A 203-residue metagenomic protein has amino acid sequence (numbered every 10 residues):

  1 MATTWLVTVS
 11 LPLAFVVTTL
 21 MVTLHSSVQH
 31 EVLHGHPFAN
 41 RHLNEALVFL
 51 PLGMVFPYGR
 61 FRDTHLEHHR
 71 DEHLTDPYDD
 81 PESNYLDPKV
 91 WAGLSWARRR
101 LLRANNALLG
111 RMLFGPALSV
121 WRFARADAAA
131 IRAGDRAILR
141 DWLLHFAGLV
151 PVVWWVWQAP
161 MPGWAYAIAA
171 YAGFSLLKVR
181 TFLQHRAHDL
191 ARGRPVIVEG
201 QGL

Functional and structural regions predicted by a protein language model:
M1-L24, V28, P51-A167: Non-catalytic, topology-defining segments of multipass membrane proteins
S26-G35, F61-H73, R180-D189, L203: Histidine-centered catalytic micro-motifs
G35-F49: Membrane-interface motifs of alpha-helical transmembrane segments
F38-A39, R62, A92, V198: Generic, ordered loop/turn and secondary-structure boundary motif
A39-R41, D87-K89, R125-A128, H188-G193: Short alpha-helical linear motifs
L43-N44, E82, L108, Q158 (+2 more regions): Residues in and immediately flanking transmembrane alpha helices
Y166-L203: Extended hydrophobic/aromatic segments used for targeting, binding, or gating
